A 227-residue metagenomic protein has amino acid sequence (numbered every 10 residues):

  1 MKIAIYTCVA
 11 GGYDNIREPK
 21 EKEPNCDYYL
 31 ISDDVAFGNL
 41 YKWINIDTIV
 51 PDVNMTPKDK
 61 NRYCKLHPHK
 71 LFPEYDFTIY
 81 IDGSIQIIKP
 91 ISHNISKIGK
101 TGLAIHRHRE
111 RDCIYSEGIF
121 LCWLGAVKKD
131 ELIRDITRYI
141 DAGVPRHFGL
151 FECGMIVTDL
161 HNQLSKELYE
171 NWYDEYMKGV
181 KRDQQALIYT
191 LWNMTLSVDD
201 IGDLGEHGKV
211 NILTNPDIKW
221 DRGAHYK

Functional and structural regions predicted by a protein language model:
M1-K227: Glycosyltransferase catalytic domains, chiefly GT-A lineage
